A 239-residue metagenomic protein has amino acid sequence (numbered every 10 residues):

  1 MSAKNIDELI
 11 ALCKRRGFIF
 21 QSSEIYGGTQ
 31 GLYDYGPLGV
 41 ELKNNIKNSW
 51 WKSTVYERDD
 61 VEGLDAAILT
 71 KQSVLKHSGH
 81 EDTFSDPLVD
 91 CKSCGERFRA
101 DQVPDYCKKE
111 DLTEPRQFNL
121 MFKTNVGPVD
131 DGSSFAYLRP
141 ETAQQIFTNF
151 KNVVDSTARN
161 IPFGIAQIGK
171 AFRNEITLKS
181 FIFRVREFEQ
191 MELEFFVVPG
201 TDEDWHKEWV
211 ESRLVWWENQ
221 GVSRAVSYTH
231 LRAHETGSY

Functional and structural regions predicted by a protein language model:
S2-R15, I19-R184: Class II aminoacyl-tRNA synthetase-like tRNA-binding/catalytic domains
I25-Y26, E187-E194: Glycine-rich, often proline-containing surface loops adjacent to acidic residues and nearby aromatics that form
G31-Y35, M191-F196: Short, hydrophobic beta-strand segments
Y56-E62, N219-V226: Surface-exposed helix-capping loop/turn segments at secondary-structure junctions
F195-E203: A generic structural motif
E203-R224: Long, well-ordered alpha-helical scaffolding segments within enzyme catalytic domains, especially pronounced
T229-T236: Conserved small/polar residues in nucleotide/adenosyl-binding loops
